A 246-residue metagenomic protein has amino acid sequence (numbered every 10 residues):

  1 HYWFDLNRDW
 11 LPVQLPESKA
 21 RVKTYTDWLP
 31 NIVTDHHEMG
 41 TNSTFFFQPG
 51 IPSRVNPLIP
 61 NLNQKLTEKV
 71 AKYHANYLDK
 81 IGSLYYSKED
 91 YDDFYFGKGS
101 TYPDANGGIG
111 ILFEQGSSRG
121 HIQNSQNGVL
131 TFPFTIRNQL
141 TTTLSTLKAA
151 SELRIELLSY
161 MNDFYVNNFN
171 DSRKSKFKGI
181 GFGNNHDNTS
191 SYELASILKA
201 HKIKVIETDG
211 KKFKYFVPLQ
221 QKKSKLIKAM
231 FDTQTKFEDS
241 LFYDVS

Functional and structural regions predicted by a protein language model:
H1-R8: Divalent-metal coordination cores built from histidine and acidic residues
D5, D35, E114: Acidic active-site catalytic centers that drive phospho-/nucleotidyl reactions and related ester hydrolyses
R8-D9, Q14-P16, A20, T24 (+5 more regions): Intrinsic-disorder/low-complexity accessory segments
Y25-M39: Proline-aspartate-enriched helix->loop->beta-strand connector
E38-G40, G116-S117: Short glycine-enriched loops at secondary-structure junctions
M39-S43, T189: Active-site environment of divalent metal-dependent phosphoester hydrolases
